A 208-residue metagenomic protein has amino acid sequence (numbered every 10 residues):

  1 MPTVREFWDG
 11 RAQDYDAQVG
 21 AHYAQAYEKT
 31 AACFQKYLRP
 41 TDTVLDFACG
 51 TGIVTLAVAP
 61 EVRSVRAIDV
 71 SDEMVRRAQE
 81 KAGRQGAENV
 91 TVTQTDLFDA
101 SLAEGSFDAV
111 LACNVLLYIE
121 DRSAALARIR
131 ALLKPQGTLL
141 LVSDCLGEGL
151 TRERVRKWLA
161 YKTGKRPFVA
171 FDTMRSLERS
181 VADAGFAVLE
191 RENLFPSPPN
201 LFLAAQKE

Functional and structural regions predicted by a protein language model:
M1-R39, G147-E148, K157, F195 (+1 more regions): Conserved class I S-adenosyl-L-methionine
L45-F47, T51-D99: Class I SAM-dependent methyltransferase SAM/SAH-binding core
L111: A conserved beta-strand element that flanks and buttresses the S-adenosyl-L-methionine
N114-V115: Short catalytic micro-motifs in class I SAM-dependent methyltransferases
S123-P135: A short glycine-rich, Lys/Arg-flanked "PGG" loop and its adjoining helix->strand segment in the class I
L140-K162: Conserved class I S-adenosyl-L-methionine
V169-A184: Short alpha-helix
A184-E208: Core SAM-dependent methyltransferase catalytic element
